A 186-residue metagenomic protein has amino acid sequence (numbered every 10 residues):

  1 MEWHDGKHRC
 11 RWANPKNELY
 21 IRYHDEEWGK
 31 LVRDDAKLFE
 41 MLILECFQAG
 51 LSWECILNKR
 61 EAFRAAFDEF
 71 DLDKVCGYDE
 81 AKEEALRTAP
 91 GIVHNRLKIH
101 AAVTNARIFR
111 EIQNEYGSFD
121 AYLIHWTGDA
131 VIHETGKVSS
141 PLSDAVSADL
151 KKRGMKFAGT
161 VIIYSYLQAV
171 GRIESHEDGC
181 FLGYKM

Functional and structural regions predicted by a protein language model:
M1-M186: HhH-family (HhH-GPD) DNA N-glycosylase catalytic core used in base-excision repair
